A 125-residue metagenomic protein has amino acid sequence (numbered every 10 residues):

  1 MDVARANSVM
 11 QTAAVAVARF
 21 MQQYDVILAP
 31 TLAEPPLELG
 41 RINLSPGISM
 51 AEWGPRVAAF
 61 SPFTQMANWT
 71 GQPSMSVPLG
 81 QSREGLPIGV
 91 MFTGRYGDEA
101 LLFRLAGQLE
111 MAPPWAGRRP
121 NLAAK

Functional and structural regions predicted by a protein language model:
M1-W69, P120-A124: Serine-dependent amide/ester hydrolase catalytic core
V3-A4, S8, V15, A58 (+2 more regions): Structural helix-boundary/capping segments
